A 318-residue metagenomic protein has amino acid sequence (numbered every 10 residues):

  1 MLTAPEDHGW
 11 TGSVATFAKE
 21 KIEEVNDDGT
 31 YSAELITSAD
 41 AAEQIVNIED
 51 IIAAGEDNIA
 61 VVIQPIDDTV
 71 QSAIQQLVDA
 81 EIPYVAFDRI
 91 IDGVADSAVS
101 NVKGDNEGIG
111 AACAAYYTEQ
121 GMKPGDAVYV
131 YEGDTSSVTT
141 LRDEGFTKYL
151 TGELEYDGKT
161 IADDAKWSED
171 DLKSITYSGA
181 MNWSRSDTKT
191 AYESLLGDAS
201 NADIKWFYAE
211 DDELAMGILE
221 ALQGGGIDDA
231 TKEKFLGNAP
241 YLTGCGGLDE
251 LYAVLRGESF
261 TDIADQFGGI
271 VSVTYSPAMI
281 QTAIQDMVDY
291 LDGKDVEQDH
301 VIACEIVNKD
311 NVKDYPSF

Functional and structural regions predicted by a protein language model:
M1-F318: A residue-level marker of the well-folded mature domains of exported/periplasmic proteins
